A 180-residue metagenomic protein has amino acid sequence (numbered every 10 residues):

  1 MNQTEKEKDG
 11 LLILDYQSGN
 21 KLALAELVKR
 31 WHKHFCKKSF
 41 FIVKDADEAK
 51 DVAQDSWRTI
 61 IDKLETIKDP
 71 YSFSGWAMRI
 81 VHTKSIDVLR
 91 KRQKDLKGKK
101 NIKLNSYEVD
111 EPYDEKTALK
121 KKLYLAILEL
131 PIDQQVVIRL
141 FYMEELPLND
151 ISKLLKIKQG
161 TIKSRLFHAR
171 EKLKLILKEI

Functional and structural regions predicted by a protein language model:
M1-K33, L128, N149-D150, L175 (+1 more regions): N-terminal module of bacterial RNA polymerase sigma factors
N2-Q3, Q17-E26, C36-D55, Q159 (+1 more regions): Short, charged helix-capping/linker segments at alpha-helix termini
E5-K6, D95-L123, P147: Internal acidic/polar
Q17-S18, Q54-S72, R92-Q93: Sigma70-family region 2
L27, W31, F35, S56 (+2 more regions): Residue-level preference for hydrophobic side chains embedded in well-ordered alpha helices
R30-K33, F41-K44, R139-L146: Short helix-capping/turn signature of helix-turn-helix
E65-D69, R79-K100, H168: Arg/Lys-rich amphipathic alpha helix in sigma70-family domain 2
L125-V136, L140, E144-T161, K172-L175: Helix-turn-helix DNA-binding module
